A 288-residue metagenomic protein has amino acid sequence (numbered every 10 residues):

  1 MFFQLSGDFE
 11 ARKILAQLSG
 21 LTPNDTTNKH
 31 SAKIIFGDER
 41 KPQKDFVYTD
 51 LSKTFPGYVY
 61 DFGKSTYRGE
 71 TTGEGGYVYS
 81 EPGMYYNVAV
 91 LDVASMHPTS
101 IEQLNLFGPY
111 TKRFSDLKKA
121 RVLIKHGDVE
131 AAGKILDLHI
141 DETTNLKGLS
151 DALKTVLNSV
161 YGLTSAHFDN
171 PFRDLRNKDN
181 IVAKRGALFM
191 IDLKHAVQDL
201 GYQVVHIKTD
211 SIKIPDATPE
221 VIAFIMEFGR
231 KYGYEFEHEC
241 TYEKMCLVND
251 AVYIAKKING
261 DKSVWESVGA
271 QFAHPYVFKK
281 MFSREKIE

Functional and structural regions predicted by a protein language model:
M1-T99, R176, N180, R185-P219 (+3 more regions): Conserved "right-hand" nucleotidyltransferase catalytic core of DNA-directed polymerases
A11-Q17, L51, R113-L123, Y253 (+1 more regions): Generic hydrophobic, helix-prone segments enriched in Leu/Val/Ile
T27, D128-V129, N145, S283-K286: Alpha-helix capping and helix-coil boundary motifs
P42-H167: Catalytic nucleotidyl-transfer cores of nucleotide-processing enzymes
V78-Y85, L123, A131-T144, H167-I181 (+2 more regions): Glycine- and acidic
V88-A89, Y110-R113, N145-L149, D174 (+6 more regions): Catalytic cores of large soluble enzymes that bind and process phosphate-bearing ligands
S150-K194: Signature for HUH/AEP ssDNA processing cores
P215-E288: C-terminal polymerase-core module
